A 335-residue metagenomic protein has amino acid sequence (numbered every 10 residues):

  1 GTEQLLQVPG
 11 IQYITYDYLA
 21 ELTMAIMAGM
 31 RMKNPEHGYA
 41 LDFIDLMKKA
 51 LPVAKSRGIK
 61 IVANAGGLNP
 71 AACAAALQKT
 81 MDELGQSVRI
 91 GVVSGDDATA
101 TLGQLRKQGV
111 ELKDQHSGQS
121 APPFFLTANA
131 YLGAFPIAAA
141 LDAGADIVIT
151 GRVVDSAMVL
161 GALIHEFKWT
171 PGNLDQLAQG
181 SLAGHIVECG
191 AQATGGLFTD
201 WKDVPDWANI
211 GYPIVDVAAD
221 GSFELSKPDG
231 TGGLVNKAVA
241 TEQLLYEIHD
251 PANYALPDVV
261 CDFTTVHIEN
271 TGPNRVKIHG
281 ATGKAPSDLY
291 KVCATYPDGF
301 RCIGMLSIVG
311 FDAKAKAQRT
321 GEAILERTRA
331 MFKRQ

Functional and structural regions predicted by a protein language model:
G1-L51: N-terminal cofactor/phosphate-binding cores enriched in small/glycine residues, especially glycine-rich loops such as
L19-E36, K55, A98-P123: Gly-rich Lys/Arg/Thr-decorated short loops/hinges at beta-loop-alpha junctions or inter-strand turns that position
A20-L22, A65-A74, R152-M158: Gly/Ser/Thr-rich loops at beta-strand to alpha-helix junctions that form or flank small-molecule/cofactor-binding
I59-I90: Hydrophobic or amphipathic alpha-helical targeting/insertion segments
D82-A98, L160-V204: Catalytic or ion-translocation cores adjacent to nucleophile or general acid/base/metal-coordination motifs in diverse
T127-L141: Active-site glycine-rich loop that binds ribose-phosphate moieties when present
D175-G280: A conserved active-site cap/scaffold subdomain adjacent to cofactor or substrate pockets
I268-Q335: C-terminal catalytic subdomain
